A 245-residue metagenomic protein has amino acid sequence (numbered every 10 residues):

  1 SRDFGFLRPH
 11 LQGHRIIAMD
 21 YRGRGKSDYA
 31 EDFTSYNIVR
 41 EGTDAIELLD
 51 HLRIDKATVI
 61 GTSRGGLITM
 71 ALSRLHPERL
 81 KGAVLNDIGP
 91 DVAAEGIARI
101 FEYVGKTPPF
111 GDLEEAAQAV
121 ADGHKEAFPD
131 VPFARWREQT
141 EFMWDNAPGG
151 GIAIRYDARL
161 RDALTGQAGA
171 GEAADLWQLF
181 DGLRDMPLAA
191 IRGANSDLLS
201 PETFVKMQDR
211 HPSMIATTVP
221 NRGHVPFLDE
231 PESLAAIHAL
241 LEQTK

Functional and structural regions predicted by a protein language model:
S1-Y29: Conserved HGGG/HGGXW glycine-rich cap/lid loop of the alpha/beta-hydrolase fold
F4-G5, S27-F33, E95-G96, P201 (+1 more regions): Conserved catalytic-core motifs of eukaryotic protein kinase domains, centered on the activation segment
I17-R24, G89, P220-G223: Short beta-to-alpha linker loops that shape the active-site pocket of alpha/beta-hydrolase fold enzymes
V39-A57: Conserved acidic catalytic loop of the alpha/beta-hydrolase fold
D55-G96: Conserved hydrolase catalytic core segment
G111-G166: Conserved alpha/beta-hydrolase catalytic His-Asp/Glu region
D145-D209, T218: Conserved serine/cysteine hydrolase catalytic core
V219-P231: Catalytic histidine-centered segment of alpha/beta-hydrolase-like enzymes
